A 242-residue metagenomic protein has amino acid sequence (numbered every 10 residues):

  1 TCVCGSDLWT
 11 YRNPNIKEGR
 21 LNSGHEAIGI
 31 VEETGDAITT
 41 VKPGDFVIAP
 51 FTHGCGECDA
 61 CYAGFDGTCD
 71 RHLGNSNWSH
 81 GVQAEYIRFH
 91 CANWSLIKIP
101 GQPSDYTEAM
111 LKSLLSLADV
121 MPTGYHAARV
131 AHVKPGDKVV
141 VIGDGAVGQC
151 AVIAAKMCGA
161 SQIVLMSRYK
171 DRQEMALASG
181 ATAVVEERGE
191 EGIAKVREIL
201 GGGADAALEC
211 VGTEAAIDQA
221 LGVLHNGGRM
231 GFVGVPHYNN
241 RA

Functional and structural regions predicted by a protein language model:
T1, R12-D59, P100-T107: Glycine-rich beta-strand-centered segment in the early N-terminal region that forms part of a ligand/cofactor-binding
S6-R12: Cytochrome P450 core scaffold surrounding the K-helix E-X-X-R motif and the conserved "meander" helix-loop region
F46, K138, G228-R229: Short glycine-centered segments of the SAM/dcSAM-binding site in methyltransferase folds
C55-I142: NAD(P)H dinucleotide-binding glycine-rich loop of Rossmann-like/cofactor-binding domains, especially the beta1-alpha1
A127, A151-A154: Hydrophobic residues within alpha-helices that form the first helical element adjacent to the glycine-rich loop
V141-D144, Q149, K156-Q219: Adenosine-nucleotide cofactor-binding segment
A160, V211-A242: Glycine-rich phosphate-binding loop and adjacent beta-alpha segment of Rossmann(oid) nucleotide-cofactor-binding
